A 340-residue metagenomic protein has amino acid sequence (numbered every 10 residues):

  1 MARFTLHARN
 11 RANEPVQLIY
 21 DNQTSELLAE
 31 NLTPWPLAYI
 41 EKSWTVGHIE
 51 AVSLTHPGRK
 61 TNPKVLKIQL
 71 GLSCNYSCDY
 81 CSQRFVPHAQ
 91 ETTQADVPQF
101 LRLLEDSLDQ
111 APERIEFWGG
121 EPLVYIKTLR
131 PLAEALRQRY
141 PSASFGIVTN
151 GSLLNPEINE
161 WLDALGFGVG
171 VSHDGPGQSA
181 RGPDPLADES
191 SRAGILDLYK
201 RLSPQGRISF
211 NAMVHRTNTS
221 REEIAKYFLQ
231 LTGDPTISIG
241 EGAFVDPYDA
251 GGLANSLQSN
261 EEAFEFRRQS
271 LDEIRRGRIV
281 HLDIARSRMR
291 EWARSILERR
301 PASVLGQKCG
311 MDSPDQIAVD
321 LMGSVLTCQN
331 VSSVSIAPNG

Functional and structural regions predicted by a protein language model:
A2-K67, F85: N-terminal [4Fe-4S]-dependent radical SAM core
T24, G119, L321-M322: Residue-level recognition of short loop/turn positions
G58-P98: Canonical Radical SAM [4Fe-4S] cluster-binding loop centered on the CxxxCxxC motif and its immediate flanking residues
C74, C78-C81, C309, G323 (+1 more regions): Short cysteine clusters
L101-E116, Y125-Y248, L253: Radical SAM/AdoMet-radical enzyme domain recognition
G182-D312, I317-V325, S335-I336: Radical SAM enzyme [4Fe-4S]-AdoMet core and its adjacent flexible, acidic and glycine-rich loops/tails across
V331-G340: Membrane-interface junctions of multi-pass transporters
